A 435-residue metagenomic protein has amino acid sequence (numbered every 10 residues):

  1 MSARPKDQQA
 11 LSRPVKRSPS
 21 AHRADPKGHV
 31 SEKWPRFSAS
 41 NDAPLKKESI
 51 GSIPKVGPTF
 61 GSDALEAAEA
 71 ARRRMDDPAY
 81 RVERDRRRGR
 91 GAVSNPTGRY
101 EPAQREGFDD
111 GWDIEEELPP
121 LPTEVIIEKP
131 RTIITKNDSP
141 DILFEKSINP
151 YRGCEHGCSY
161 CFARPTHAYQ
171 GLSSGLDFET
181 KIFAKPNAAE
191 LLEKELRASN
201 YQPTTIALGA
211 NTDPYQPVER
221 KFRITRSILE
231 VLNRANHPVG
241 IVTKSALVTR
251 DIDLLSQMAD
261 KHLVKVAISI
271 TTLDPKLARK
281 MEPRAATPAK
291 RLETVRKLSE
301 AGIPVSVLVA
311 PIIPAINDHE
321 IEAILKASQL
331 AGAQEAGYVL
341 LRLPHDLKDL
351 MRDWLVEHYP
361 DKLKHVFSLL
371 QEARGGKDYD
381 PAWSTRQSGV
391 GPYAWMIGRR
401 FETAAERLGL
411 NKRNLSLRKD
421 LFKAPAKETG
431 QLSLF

Functional and structural regions predicted by a protein language model:
M1-K146, S416: Flexible, acidic/Gly-rich N-terminal and inter-domain linker regions that tether and position cofactor-handling modules
R17, W34, E428-F435: Peripheral terminal appendages
D110, E116-R152, H156-A267, T271-R279 (+1 more regions): Conserved Radical SAM active-site core
D213-Y215, P311-A315, Q387-S388: Short histidine/acidic/glycine/proline-rich micro-motifs that form metal- and phosphate-coordinating active-site loops
F222, S256-I270, N317-Q334, W395-R399: Short, electropositive alpha-helical surface patch
M258-D260, R284-A285, I324-K326, D353-E357: Short, hinge-like loop/turn segments at secondary-structure boundaries
A289-D349, H365, E372-A373, T403-R407: Conserved C-terminal portion of the radical SAM core fold that forms the substrate/S-adenosylmethionine-binding
D349, L355-S433: C-terminal accessory regions of radical SAM enzymes
